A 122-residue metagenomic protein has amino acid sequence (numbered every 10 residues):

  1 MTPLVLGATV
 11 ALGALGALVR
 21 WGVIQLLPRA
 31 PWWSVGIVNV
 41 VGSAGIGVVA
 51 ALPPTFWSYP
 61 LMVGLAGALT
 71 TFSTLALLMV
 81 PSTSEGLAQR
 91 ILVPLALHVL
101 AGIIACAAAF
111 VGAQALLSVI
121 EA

Functional and structural regions predicted by a protein language model:
M1-A122: Membrane-interface helix-loop junctions in multi-pass transporters/channels
